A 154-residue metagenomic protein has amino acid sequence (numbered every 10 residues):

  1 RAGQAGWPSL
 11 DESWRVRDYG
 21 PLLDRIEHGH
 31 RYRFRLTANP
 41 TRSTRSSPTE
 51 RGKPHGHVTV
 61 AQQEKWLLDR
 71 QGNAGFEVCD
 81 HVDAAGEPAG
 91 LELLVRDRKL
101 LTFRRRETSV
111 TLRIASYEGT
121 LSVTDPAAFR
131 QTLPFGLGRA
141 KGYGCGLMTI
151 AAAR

Functional and structural regions predicted by a protein language model:
R1-R154: RNA-interacting cores
